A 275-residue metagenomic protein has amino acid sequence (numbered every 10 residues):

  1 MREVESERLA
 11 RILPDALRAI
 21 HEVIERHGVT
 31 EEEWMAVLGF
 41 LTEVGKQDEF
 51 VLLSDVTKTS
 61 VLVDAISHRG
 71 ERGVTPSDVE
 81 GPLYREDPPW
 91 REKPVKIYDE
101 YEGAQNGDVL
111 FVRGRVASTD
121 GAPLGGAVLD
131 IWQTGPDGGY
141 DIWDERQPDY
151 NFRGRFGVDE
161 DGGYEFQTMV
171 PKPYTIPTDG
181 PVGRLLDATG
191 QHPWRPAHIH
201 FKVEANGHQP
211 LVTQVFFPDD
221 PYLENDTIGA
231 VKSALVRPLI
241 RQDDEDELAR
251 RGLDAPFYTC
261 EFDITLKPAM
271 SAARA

Functional and structural regions predicted by a protein language model:
M1-A275: Beta-strand-dominated extracellular/periplasmic modules and repeats in secreted or surface-exposed proteins
